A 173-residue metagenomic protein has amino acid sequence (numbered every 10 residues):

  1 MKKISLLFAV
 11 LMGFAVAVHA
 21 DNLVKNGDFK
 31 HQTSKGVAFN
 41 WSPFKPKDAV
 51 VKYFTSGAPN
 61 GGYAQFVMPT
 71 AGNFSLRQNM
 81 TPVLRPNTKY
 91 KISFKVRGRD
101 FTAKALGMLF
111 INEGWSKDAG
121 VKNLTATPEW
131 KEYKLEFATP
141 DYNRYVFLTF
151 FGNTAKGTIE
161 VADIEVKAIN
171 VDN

Functional and structural regions predicted by a protein language model:
I4-F14: Sec-dependent N-terminal signal peptides
H19-N173: Extracellular and organelle-lumenal recognition/adhesion modules and their flexible linkers in secreted
